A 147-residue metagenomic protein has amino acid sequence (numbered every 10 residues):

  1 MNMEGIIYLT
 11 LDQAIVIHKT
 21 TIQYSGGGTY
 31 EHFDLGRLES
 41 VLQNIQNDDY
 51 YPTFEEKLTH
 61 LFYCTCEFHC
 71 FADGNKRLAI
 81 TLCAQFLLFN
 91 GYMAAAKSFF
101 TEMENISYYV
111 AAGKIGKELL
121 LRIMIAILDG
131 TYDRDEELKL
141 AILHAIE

Functional and structural regions predicted by a protein language model:
M1-E147: FIC/Doc superfamily catalytic core
